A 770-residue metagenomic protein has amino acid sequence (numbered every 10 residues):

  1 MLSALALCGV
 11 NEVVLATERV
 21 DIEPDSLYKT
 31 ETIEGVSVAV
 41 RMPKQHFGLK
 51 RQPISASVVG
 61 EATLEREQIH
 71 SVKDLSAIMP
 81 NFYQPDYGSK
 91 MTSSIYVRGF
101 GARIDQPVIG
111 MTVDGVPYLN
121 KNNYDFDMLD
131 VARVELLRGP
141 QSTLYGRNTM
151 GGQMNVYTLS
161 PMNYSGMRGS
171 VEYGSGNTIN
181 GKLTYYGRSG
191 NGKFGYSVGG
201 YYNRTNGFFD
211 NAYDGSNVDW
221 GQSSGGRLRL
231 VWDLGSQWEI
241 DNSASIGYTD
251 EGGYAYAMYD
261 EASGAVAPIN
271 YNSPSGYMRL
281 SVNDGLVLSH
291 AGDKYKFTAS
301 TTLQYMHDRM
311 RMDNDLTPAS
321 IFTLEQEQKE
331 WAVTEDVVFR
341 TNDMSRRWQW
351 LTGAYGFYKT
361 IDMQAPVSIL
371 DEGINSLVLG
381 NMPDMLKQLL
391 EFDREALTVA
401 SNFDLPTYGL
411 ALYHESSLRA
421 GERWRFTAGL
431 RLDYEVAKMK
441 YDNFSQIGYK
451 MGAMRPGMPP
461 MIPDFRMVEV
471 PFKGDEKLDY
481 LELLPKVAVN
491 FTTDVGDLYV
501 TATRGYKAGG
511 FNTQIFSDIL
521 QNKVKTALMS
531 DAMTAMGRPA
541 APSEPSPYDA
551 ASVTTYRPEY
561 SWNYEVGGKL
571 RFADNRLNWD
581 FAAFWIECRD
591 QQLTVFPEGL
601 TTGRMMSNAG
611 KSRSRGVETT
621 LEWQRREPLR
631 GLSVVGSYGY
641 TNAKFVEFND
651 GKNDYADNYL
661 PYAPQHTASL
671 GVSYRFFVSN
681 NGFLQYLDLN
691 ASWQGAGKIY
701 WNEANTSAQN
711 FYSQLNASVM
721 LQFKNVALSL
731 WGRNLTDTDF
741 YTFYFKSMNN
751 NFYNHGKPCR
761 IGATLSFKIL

Functional and structural regions predicted by a protein language model:
A16-E65: Short, acidic, small-residue-rich periplasmic hinge/interaction motif at the N-terminus of Gram-negative outer-membrane
L75, S94-G99, T112, L136 (+2 more regions): N-terminal periplasmic accessory domains that precede and gate Gram-negative outer-membrane beta-barrel machines
D114-P140: Short acidic/polar hinge/loop motifs at secondary-structure boundaries that mediate gating or recognition
G166-R168, Y173-T205, F209, Y213-E251 (+8 more regions): Transmembrane beta-barrel wall of Gram-negative outer-membrane proteins
K182, V287-G292, K296-M312, D497-T501 (+3 more regions): Membrane-embedded beta-barrel scaffold of Gram-negative outer-membrane proteins
G215, G221-D362, N578-D580: Outer-membrane beta-barrel domain signature, strongest for Gram-negative TonB-dependent receptors and also present
E327-M344, W348-G353, V500, L632-V635 (+1 more regions): Conserved C-terminal beta-signal and adjacent last beta-strands/turns of outer-membrane beta-barrel proteins
R340, E422-F426, Y434, D574-Q592 (+2 more regions): Gram-negative outer-membrane beta-barrel transporters
